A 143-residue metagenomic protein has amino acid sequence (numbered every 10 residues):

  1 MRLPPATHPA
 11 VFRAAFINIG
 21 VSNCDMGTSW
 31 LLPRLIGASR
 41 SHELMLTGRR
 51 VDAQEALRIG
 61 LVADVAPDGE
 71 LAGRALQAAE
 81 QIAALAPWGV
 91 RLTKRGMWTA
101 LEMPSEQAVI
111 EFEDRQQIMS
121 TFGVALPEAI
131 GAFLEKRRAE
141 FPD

Functional and structural regions predicted by a protein language model:
M1-M45, I59, R74, A78: CoA-thioester-processing core
P5-A10, A53, V62-E111, V124 (+1 more regions): C-terminal long alpha-helix characteristic of the crotonase
N23, R50, V65: Short aromatic/basic micro-patch
G27-L31, R40, L92, E113-Q116 (+1 more regions): Hydrophobic alpha-helical segments typical of transmembrane helices and their membrane-interface/capping positions
L32, A56, T93, F133: Terminal peptide-recognition signature
L44-M45, G96-A100, Q116-T121: Helix-loop "lid/cap" segments that line or gate small-molecule binding pockets
G48-E55: Acidic, divalent-metal-coordinating active-site segment for phosphoryl/phosphodiester hydrolysis, typified by short
G131-D143: Terminal low-complexity tails and localization/encapsulation signals of metabolic enzymes
